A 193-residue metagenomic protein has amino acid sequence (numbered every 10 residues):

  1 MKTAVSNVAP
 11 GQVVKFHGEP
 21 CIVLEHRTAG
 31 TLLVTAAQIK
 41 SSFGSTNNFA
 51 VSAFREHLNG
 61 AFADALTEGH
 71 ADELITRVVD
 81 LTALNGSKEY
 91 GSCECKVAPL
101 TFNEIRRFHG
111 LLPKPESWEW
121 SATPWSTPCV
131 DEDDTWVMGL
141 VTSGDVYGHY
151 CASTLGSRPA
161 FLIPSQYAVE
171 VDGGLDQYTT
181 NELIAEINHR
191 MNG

Functional and structural regions predicted by a protein language model:
M1-A185: Collagenous Gly-X-Y triple-helix signature in extracellular proteins
R190: P-loop/Walker A phosphate-binding loop and immediately adjacent motor/lid segment at beta-alpha junctions
